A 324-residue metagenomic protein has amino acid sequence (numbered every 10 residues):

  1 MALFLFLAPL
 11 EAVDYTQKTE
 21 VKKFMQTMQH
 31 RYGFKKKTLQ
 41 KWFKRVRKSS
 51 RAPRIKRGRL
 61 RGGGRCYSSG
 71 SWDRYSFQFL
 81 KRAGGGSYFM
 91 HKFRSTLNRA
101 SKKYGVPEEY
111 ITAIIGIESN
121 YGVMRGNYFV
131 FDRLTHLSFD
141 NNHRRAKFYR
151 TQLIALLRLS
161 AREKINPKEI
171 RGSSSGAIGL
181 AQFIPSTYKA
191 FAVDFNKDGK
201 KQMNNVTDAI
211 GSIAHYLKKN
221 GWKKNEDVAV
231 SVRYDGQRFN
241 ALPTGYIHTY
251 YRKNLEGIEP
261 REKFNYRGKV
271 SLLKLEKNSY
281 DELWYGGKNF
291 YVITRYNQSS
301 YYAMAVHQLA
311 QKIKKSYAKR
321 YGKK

Functional and structural regions predicted by a protein language model:
M1-R171, S186-K324: Cell-wall glycan-active module
G172-S186: Extracytoplasmic ligand-binding site segments that recognize negatively charged/polar headgroups
